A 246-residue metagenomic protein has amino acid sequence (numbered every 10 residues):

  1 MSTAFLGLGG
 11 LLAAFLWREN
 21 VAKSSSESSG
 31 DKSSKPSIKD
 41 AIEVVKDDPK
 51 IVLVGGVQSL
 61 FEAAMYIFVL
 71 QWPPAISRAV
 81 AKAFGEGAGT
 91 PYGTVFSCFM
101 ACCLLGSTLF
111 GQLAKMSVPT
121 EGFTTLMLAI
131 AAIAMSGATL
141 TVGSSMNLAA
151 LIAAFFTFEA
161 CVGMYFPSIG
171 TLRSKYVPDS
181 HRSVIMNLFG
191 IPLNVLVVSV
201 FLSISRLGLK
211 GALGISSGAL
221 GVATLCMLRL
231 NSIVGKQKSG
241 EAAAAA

Functional and structural regions predicted by a protein language model:
M1-F5, G85-T94, L202-M227: A membrane-interface helix-boundary motif in multi-pass transporters
M1-K23, L53-P74, V95-A114, M127 (+1 more regions): Substrate-agnostic recognition of the 12-TM MFS/MFS-like secondary transporter fold
S2, G10-K32, K115-M116, L228-A242: Helix-loop junctions on the cytosolic side of multi-pass membrane transporters, especially the intracellular loop
L8-F15, I133-L140, V195-S199, A219-R229: Transmembrane-helix signature of multi-pass solute transporters
E19-V57, R78, A246: Juxtamembrane intracellular "pre-TM" segments in multi-pass secondary transporters
L70-T90, A138: Short amphipathic helix-loop junctions that connect adjacent transmembrane helices in Major Facilitator Superfamily/SLC
G85-F96, T120, N147, L151 (+1 more regions): Juxtamembrane helix-start elements in MFS-like secondary transporters
E121-Y165: C-terminal transmembrane helical hairpin of 12-TM major facilitator-type secondary transporters
